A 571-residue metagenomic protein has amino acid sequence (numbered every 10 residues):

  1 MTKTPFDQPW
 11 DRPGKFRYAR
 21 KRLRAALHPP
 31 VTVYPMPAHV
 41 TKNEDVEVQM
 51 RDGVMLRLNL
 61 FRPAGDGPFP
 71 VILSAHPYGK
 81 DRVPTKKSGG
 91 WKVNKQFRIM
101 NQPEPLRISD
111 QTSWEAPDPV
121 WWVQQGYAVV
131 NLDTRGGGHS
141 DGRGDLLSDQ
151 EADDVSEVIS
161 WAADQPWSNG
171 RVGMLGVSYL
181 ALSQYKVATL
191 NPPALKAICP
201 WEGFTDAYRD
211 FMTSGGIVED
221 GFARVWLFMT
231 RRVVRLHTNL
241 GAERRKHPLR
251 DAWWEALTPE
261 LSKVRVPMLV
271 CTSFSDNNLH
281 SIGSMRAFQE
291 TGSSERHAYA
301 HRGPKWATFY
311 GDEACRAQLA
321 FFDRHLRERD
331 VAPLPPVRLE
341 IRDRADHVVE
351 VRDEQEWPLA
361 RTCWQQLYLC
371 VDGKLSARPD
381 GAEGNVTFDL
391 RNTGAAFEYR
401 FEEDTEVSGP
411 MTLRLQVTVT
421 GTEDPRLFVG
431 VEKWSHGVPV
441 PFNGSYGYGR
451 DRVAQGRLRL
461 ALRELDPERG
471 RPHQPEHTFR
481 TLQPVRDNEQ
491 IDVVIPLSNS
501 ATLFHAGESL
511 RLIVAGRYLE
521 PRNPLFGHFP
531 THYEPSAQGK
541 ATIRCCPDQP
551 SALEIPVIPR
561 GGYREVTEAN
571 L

Functional and structural regions predicted by a protein language model:
M1-F6, Q49: Secreted/periplasmic carbohydrate-active enzymes, especially glycoside hydrolases
M1-T2, G53, L58, L571: Polar low-complexity intrinsically disordered regions
P5-R17, K21-P29, V33, K42 (+4 more regions): Glycine/threonine-rich phosphate-binding loop and adjacent beta-strand/alpha-helix elements that clamp
P29-L334, R338-E340: Active-site-proximal cap/loop segments of hydrolase catalytic domains
